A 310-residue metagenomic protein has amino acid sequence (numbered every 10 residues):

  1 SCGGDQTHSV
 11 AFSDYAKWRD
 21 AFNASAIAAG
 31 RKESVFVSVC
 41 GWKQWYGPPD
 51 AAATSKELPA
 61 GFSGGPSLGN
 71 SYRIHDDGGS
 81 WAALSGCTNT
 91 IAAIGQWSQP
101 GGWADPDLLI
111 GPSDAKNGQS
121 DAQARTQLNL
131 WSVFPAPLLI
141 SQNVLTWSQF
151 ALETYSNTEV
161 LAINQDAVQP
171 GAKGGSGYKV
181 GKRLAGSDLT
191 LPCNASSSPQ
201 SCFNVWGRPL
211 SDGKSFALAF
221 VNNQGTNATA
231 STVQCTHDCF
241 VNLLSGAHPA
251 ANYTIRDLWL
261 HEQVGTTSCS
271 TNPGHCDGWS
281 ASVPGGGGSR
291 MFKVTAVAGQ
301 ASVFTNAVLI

Functional and structural regions predicted by a protein language model:
S1-V10: The substrate-binding groove and active-site-proximal loops of carbohydrate-active enzymes, especially glycoside
A24-V37, A136, G213-F216: Loop/turn elements at helix/coil->beta-strand transitions in domains of secreted/extracellular proteins
K32-N143: Glycan-recognition surfaces
P49-T54, L58, S176-P199, C239 (+1 more regions): Surface-exposed intrinsically disordered loops and tails
Q99-P100, A104-P106, I110-G111, N117 (+1 more regions): Aromatic- and carboxylate-lined catalytic core of secreted/periplasmic carbohydrate-active enzymes
R125, W131-F134, L139-S141, P192-G246: Carbohydrate-binding surface patches
D238-Q263: Solvent-exposed beta-hairpin/edge-strand motifs
S268-I310: C-terminal beta-strand-rich structural cap/linker in extracellular carbohydrate-active enzymes
